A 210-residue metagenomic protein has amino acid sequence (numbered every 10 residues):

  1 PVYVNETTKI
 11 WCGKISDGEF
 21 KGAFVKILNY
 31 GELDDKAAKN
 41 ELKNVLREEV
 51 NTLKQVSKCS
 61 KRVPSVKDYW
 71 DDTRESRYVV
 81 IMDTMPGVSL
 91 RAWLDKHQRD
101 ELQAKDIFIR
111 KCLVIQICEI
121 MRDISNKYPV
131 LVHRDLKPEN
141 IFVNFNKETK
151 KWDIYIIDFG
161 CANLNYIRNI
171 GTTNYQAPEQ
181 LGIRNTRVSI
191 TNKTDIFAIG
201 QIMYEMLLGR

Functional and structural regions predicted by a protein language model:
T8-R47: ATP-binding glycine-rich loop module of kinase domains
S65-Y78: Short beta-strand micro-motifs within the conserved protein kinase catalytic domain, predominantly in the N-lobe
E75-S89: Conserved short submotifs of the Hanks-type protein kinase catalytic core that shape the nucleotide-binding pocket
S125-N144: Catalytic-loop of the protein kinase fold
E139-Y175: Activation segment/activation loop of eukaryotic-type protein kinase catalytic domains
Q180-N192: Conserved end of the kinase activation segment
